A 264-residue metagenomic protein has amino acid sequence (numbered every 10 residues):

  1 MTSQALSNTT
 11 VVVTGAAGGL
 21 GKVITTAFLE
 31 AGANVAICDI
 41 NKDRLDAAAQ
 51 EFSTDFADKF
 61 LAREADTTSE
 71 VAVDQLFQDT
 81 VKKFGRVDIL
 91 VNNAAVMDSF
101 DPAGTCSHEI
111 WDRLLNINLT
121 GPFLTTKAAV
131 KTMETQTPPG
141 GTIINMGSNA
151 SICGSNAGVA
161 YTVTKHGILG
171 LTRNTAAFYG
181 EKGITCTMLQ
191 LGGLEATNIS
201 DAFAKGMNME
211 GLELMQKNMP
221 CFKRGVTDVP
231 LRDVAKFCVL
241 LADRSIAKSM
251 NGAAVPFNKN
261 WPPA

Functional and structural regions predicted by a protein language model:
T2, M97-F100, C153, V239 (+1 more regions): Short C-terminal tail/terminal secondary-structure segment of NAD(P)H-dependent dehydrogenase/reductase domains
S3-A36: Canonical Rossmann dinucleotide-binding motif of NAD(H)/NADP(H)-dependent dehydrogenases/reductases, specifically
D101-A103, S107-L115: Substrate-binding pocket helix/loop in short-chain dehydrogenase/reductase
T126, T164, T172: Active-site helix of classical SDR
K131, A177-E181: Alpha-helical segment proximal to the catalytic Tyr-Lys
S148: Residue(s) in the substrate-gating loop at a strand-loop-helix junction that position the organic substrate next
E181, G193-F222: A glycine/serine/threonine-rich, flexible loop-to-helix segment that serves as the NAD(P) cofactor-binding "lid"
